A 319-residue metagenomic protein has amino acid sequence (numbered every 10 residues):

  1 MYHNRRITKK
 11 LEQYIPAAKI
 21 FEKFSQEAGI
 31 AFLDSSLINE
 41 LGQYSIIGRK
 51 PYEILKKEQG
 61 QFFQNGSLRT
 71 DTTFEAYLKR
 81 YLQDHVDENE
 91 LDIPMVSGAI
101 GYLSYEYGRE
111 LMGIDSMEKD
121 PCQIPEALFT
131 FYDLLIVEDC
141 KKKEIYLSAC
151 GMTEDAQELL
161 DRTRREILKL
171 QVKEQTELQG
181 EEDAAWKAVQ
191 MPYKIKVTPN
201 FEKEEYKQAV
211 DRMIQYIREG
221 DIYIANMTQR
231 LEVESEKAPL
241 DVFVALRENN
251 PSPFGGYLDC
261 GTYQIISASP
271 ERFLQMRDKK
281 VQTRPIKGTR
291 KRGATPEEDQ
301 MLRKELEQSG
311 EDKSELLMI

Functional and structural regions predicted by a protein language model:
M1-I319: Extended alpha-helical targeting/anchoring segments, especially N-terminal organellar/secretory targeting helices
